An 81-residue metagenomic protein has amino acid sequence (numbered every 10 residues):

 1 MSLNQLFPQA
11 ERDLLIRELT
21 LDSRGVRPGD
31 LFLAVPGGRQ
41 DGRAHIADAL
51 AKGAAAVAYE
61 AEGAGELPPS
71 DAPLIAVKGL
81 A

Functional and structural regions predicted by a protein language model:
M1-A81: N-terminal leader/targeting and accessory segments in enzymes
